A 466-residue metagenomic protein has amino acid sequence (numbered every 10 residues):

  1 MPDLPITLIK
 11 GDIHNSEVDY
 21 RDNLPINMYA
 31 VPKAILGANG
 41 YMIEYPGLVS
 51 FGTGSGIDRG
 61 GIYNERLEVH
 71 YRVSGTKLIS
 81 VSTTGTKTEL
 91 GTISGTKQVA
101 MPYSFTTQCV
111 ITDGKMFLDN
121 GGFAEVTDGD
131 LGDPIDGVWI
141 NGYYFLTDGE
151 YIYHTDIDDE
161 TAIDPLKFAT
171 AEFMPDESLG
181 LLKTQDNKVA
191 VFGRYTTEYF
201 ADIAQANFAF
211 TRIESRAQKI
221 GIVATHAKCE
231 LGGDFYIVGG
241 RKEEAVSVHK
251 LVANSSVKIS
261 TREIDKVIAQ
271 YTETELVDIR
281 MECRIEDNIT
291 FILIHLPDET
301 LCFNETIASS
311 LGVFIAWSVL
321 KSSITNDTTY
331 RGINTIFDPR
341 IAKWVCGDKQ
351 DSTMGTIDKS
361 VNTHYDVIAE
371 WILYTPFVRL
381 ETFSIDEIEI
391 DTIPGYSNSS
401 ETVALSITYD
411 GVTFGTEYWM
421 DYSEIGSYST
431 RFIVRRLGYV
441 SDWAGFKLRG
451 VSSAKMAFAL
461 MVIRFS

Functional and structural regions predicted by a protein language model:
M1-T86, L90-T106, K219-F235, R241-S466: Beta-sheet repeat architectures centered on beta-propellers
R72, V110-I111, L146, V191 (+2 more regions): Residue position within the beta-strands of beta-propeller blades
T76, K115-M116, E150, Y195 (+4 more regions): Residue-level signature of beta-propeller blades and closely related beta-rich strand-turn architectures in secreted
V81, I152-E160, F200, S406-T408: Conserved Ser/Thr-centered positions that define the repeating blades of beta-propeller domains
S104-D128, L146: Hydrophobic or amphipathic alpha-helical targeting/insertion segments
G121-N141, K167-A169: Asp-box/WD-like beta-propeller blade repeats and closely related beta-sheet repeat scaffolds
I152-D176, A206-I213: Short, flexible helix-coil linker/hinge segments at the edges of structured domains or between repeats
A190-R216: Surface-exposed extracellular loop regions of Gram-negative outer-membrane beta-barrel proteins
